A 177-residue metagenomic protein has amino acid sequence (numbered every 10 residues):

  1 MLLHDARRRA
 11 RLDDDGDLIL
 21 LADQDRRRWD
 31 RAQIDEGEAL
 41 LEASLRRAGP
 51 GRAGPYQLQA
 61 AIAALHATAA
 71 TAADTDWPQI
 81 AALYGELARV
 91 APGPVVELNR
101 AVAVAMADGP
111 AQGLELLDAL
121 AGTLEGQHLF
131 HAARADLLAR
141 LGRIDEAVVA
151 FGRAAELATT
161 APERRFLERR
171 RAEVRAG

Functional and structural regions predicted by a protein language model:
M1, R27, A67-A70, A103-V104 (+3 more regions): Residue-level signature for tetratricopeptide repeat
M1-G85: Amphipathic helix-loop-helix modules that constitute alpha-helical solenoid scaffolds
L2, Q59, A63, N99 (+4 more regions): "A position-specific structural signal for the A-helix of alpha-solenoid helical repeats
A48, Y84, A91, T123-L124 (+1 more regions): Alpha-helical junction/boundary sensor with strong preference for TPR arrays
Q59, V95-V96, L129, F166: Start-of-helix register in tetratricopeptide repeats
I144-P162, A172: TPR/TPR-like (Sel1-like) alpha-helical repeat modules
